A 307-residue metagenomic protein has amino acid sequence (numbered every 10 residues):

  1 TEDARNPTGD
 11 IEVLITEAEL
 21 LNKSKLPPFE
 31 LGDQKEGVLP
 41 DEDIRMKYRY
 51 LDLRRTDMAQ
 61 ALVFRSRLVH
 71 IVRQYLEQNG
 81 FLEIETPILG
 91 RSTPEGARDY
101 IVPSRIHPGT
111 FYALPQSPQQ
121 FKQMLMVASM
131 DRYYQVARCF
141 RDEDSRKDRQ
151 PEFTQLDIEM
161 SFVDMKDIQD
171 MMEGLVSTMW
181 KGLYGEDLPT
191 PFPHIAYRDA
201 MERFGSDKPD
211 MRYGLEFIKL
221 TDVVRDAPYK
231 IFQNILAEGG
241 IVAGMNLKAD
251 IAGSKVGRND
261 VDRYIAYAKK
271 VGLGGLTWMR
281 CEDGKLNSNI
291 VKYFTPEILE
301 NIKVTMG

Functional and structural regions predicted by a protein language model:
T1-G307: Class II aminoacyl-tRNA synthetase catalytic cores and aaRS-like
